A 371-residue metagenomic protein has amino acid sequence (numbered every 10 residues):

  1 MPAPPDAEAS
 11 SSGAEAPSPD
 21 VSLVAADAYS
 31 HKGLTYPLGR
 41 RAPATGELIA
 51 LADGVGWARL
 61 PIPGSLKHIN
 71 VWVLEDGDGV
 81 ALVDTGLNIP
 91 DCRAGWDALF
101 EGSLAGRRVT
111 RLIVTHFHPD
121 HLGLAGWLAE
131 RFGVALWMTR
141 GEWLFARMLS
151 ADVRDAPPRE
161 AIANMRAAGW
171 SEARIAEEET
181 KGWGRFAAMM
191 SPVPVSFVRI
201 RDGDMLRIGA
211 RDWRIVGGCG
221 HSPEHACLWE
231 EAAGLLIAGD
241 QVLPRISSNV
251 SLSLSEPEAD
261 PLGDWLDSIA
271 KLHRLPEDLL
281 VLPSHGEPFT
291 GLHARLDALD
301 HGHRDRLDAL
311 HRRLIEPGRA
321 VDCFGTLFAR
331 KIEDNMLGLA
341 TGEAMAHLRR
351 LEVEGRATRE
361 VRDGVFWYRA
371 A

Functional and structural regions predicted by a protein language model:
P2-L38, A42, D308-A371: C-terminal regulatory/interaction regions
T45-R107, L228-P244: Conserved beta-strand hairpin/beta-sheet module of binuclear metal-dependent hydrolase folds, prominently
G54, L74, D84, H116 (+10 more regions): Divalent metal-coordination and catalytic microenvironments
V80-P90, W183-F197, M205-R207, D212-L307: Metallo-beta-lactamase
D91, D97-R207, G234, T290: Active-site HxH/HxHxD metal-binding segment of metal-dependent hydrolases
W96, W265, A344: Aromatic/hydrophobic pocket-lining residues that form the small-molecule binding cavity in soluble enzyme cores
I113-H121, H221, H225, H285 (+1 more regions): Histidine-centered divalent metal-coordination motifs
G133-R140, I237-G239, L299, D334: Short hydrophobic/aromatic-enriched beta-strand-loop microsegments
